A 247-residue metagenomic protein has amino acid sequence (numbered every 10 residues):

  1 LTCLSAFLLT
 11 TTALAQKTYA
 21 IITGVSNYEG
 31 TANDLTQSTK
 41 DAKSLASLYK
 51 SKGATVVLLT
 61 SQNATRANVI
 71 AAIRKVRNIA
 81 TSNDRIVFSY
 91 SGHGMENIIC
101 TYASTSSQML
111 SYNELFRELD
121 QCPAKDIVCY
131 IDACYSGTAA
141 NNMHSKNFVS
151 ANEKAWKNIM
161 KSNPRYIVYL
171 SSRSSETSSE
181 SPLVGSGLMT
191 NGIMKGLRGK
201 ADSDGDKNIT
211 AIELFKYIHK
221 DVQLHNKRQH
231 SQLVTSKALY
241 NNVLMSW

Functional and structural regions predicted by a protein language model:
L1-T10: Bacterial N-terminal signal peptides
T11-W247: Cysteine endopeptidase catalytic domains of the caspase/legumain-like
